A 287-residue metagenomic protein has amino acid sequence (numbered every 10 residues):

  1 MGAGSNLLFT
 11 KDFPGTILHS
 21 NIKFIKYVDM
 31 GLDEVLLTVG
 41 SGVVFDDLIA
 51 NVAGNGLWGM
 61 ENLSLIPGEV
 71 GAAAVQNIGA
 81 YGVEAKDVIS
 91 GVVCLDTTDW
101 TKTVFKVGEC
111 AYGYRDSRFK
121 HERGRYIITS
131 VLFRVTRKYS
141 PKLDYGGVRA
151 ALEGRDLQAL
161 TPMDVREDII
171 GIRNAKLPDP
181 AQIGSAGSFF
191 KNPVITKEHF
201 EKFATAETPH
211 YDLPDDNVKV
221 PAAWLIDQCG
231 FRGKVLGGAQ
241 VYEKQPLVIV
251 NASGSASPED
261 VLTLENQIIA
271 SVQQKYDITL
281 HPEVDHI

Functional and structural regions predicted by a protein language model:
M1-D99: Anion-binding (especially nucleotide phosphate/pyrophosphate-binding) glycine-rich loop and adjoining beta-alpha core
G40, G54, Q228, Q274-K275: Residues at alpha-helix termini
L57, P258-V261: Beta-rich strand-turn-strand
K102-E259, K275-I287: Phosphate/pyrophosphate- and phosphate-bearing ligand-binding catalytic cores of soluble enzymes
I268: Phosphate/pyrophosphate-binding loops and the adjoining catalytic core of nucleotide-dependent enzymes
